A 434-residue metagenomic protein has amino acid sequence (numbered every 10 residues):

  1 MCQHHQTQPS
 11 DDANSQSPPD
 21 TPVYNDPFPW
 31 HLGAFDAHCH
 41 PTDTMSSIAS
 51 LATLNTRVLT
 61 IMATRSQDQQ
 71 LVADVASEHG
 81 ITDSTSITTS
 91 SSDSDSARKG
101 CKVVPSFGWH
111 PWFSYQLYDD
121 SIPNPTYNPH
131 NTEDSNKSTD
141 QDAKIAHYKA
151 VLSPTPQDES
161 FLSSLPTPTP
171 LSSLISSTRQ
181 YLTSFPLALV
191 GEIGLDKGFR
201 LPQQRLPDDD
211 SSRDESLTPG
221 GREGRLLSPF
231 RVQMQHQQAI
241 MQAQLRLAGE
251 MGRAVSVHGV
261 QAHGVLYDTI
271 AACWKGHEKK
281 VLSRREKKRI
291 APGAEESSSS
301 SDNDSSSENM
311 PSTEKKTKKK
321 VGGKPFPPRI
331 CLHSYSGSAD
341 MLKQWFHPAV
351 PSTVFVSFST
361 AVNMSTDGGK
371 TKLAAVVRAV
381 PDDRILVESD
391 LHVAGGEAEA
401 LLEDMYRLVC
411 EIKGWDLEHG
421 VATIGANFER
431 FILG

Functional and structural regions predicted by a protein language model:
M1-D20, L247, A400-G434: Mid-to-C-terminal alpha-helical segments outside catalytic/metal-binding sites
M1-V104, Y118, T183-Q244, E250-E278 (+2 more regions): An N-terminally biased module of ancient metal coordination in phosphate/nucleic-acid-related enzymes
G33-C39, V58-M62, C101-W109, E133-Q157 (+5 more regions): Hydrophobic faces of well-ordered beta-strands that scaffold small-molecule active sites in alpha/beta enzyme cores
M45-I48, Y267-A271, L342-F346, G368-L373 (+1 more regions): Histidine/acidic-residue-rich catalytic or RNA/ligand-binding cores of hydrolases and nuclease-related proteins
N55-R57, G323-R329, H347-S359, P381-R384: Glycine-enriched alpha-helix->loop->beta-strand junction motifs that scaffold or abut catalytic
Y127-Q157, Q203-F230: A solvent-exposed, charged loop/short amphipathic helix patch at secondary-structure junctions
S172-I175, P207-D210, R231-Q242, G369-V377 (+1 more regions): Charged helix-capping and loop-helix junction motifs
D383-E399: Short acidic/histidine-rich active-site segments
